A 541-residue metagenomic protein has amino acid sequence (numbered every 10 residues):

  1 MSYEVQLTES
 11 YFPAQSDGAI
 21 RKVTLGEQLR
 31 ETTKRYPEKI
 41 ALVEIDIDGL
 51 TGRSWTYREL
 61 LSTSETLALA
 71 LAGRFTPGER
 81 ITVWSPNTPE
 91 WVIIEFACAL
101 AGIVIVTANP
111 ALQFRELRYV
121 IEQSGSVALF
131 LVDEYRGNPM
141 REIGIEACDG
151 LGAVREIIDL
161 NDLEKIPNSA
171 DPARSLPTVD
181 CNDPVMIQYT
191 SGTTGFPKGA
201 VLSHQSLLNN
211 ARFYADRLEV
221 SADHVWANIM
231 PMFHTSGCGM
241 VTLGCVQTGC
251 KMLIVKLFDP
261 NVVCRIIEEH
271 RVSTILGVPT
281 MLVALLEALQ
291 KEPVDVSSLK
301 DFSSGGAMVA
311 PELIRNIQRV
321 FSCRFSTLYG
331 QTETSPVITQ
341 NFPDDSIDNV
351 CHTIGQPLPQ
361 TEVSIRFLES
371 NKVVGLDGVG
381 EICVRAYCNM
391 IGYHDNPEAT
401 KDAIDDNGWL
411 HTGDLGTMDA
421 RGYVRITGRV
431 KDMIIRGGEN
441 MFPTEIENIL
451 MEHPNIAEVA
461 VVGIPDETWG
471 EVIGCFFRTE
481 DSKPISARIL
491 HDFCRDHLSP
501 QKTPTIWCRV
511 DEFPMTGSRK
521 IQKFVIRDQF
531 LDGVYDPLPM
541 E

Functional and structural regions predicted by a protein language model:
K22, P37-I40, A170-Y189, F196 (+1 more regions): Conserved pre-ATP/AMP-binding loop-to-beta segment of ANL
E38-F96, Q113-R118, K165, T178 (+1 more regions): Conserved AMP-binding/adenylate-forming core of the ANL superfamily
G49-R53, Y135-C181, F196, L289 (+1 more regions): ANL superfamily adenylate-forming
R53-R58, V185-N209: Conserved AMP-binding A3 loop
L69, L112-E122, L129-L131, I275 (+7 more regions): AMP-binding/adenylate-forming catalytic core of the ANL superfamily
G73, I103-K165, D481-K483: Structural core segment of the AMP-binding/adenylate-forming
L208-V225, F233-T274, A284-L289: Conserved AMP-binding/adenylation subdomain of ANL enzymes
L218, V272-G277, L286-N349, E362 (+1 more regions): Gly/Ser/Thr-rich phosphate-binding loop
